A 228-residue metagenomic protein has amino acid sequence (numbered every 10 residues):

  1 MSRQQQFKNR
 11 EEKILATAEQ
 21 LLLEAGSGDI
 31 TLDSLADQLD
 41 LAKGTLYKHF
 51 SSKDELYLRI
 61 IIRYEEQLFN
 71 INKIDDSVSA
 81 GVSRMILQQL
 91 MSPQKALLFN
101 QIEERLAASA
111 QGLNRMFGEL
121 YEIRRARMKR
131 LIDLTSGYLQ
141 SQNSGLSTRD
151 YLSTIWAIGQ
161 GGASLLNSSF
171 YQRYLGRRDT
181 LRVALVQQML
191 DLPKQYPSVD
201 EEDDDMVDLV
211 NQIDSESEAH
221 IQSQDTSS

Functional and structural regions predicted by a protein language model:
M1-A25, D29-Q38, E55: Basic, helix-initiating cap at the start of DNA-binding domains
D29, S52-Y57, Q67-L68: Short amphipathic alpha-helical segment with a characteristic S/N-K-E followed by hydrophobic residues
D37, S51-S52, I62: Residue-level detection of the helix-turn-helix DNA-binding "recognition helix"
L39-F50: Short hydrophobic/aromatic patch on the recognition helix
R59, N70-L97, G145-T148, L152-I155: Hydrophobic alpha-helical connector segments
S92-G118, S164-S168: Amphipathic alpha-helical segments used for helix-helix packing
Q111-Q142, R149-T154: Amphipathic alpha-helical packing segments from all-alpha helical-bundle domains
D133, G137, G161-S228: C-terminal peripheral helix-coil segments that are non-catalytic and often amphipathic
